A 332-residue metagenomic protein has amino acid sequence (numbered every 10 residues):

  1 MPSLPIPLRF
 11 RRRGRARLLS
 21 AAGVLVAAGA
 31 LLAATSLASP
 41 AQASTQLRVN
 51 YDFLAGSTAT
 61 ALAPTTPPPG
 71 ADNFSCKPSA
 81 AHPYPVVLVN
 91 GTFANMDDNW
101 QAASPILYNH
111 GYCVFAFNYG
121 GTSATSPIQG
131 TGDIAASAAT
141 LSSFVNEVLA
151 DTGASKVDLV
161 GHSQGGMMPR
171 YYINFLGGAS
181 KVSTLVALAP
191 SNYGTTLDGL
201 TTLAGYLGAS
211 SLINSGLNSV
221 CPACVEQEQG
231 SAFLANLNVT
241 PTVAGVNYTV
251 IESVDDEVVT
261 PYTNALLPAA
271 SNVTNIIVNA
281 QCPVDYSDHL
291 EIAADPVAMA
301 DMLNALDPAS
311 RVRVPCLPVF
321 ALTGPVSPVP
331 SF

Functional and structural regions predicted by a protein language model:
P2-P105, N109-H110, L317-G324, V329-F332: Flexible, membrane-associating and regulatory peripheral segments of lipid-active enzymes
H82-P85, H110-F115, T152-V157, A179-T184 (+2 more regions): Loop/turn elements at helix/coil->beta-strand transitions in domains of secreted/extracellular proteins
Y84, L88, D98, A102 (+8 more regions): Extracytoplasmic/secreted proteins, especially bacterial periplasmic and envelope-associated proteins
N90, V114, A135-L237: Serine-dependent carboxylesterase/thioesterase catalytic core of lipase-like alpha/beta-hydrolase/SGNH enzymes
G91-N95, S126-I134, A223, Y286-I292: Second-shell loop/turn segments in exported
F93, G121-S123, N192: Alpha/beta-hydrolase active-site loop signature
P105-T125: Conserved alpha/beta-hydrolase
V243-F332: C-terminal catalytic-base region of ester-bond hydrolases, centering on the histidine of the charge-relay
